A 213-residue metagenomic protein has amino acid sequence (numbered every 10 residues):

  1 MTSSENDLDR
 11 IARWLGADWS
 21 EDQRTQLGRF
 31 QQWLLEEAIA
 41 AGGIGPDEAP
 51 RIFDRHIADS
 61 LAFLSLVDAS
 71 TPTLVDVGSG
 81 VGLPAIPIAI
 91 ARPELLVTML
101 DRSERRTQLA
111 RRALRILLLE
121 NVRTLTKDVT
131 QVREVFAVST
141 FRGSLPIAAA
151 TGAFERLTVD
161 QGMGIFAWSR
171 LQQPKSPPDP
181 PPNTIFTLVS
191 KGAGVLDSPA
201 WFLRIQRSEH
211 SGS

Functional and structural regions predicted by a protein language model:
M1-T71, V75, R105-E120: Class I SAM-dependent transferase core
G78-G82: Class I SAM-dependent methyltransferase "Motif I" SAM/SAH-binding loop
A85, E94-S213: S-adenosylmethionine
I88: Aromatic pocket-lining residues of Rossmann-like dinucleotide-binding sites
A91: Walker A/P-loop NTP-binding motif
